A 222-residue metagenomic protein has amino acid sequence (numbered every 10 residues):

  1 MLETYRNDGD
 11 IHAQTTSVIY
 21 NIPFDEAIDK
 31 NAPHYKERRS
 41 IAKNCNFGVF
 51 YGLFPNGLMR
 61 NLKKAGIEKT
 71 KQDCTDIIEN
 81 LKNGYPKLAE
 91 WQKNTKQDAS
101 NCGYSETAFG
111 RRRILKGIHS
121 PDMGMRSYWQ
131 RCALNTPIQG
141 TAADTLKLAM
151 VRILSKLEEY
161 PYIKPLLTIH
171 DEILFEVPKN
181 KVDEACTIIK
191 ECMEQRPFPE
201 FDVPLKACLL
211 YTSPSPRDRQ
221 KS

Functional and structural regions predicted by a protein language model:
M1-S213: Conserved catalytic core of nucleotide polymerization and phosphodiester-bond processing enzymes
Y211-S222: Single conserved hydrophobic/aromatic residue that forms the stacking wall/gate of nucleotide- or nucleobase-binding
